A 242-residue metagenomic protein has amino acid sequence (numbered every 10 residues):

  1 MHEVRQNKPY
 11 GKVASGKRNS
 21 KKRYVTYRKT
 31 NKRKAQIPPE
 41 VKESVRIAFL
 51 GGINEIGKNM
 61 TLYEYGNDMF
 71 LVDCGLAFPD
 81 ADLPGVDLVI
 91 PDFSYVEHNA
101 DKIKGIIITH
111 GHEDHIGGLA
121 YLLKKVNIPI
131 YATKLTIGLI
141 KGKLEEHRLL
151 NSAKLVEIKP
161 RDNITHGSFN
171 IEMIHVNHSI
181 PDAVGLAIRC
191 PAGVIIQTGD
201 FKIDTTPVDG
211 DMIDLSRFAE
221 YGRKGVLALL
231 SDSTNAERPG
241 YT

Functional and structural regions predicted by a protein language model:
M1-Q36: Intrinsically disordered, low-complexity RNA-associated tracts
K22-I107, H112-T242: His/Asp/Glu-rich metal-coordinating catalytic cores of metallo-dependent phosphodiesterases/hydrolases acting on
